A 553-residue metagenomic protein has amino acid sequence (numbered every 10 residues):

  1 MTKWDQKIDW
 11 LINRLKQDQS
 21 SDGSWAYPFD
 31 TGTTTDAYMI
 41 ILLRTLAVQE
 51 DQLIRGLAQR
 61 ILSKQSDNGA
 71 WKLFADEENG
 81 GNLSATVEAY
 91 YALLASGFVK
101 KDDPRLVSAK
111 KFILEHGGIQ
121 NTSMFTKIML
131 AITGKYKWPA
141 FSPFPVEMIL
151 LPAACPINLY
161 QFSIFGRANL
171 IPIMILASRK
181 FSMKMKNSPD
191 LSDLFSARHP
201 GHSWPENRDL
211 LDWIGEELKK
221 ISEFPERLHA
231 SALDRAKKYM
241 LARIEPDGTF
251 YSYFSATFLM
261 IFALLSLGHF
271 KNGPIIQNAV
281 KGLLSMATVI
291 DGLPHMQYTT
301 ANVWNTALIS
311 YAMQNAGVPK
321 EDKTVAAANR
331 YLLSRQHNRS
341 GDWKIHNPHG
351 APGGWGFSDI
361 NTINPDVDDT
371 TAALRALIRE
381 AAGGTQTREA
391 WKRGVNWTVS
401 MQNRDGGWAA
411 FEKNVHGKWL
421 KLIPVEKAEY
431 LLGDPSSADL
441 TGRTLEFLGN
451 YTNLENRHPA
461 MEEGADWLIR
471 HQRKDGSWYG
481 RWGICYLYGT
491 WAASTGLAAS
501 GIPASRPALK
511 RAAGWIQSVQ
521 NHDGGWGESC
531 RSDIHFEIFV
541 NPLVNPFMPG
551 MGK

Functional and structural regions predicted by a protein language model:
M1-K553: Preference for long, amphipathic alpha-helical scaffolds in soluble/luminal domains and all-alpha bundles
